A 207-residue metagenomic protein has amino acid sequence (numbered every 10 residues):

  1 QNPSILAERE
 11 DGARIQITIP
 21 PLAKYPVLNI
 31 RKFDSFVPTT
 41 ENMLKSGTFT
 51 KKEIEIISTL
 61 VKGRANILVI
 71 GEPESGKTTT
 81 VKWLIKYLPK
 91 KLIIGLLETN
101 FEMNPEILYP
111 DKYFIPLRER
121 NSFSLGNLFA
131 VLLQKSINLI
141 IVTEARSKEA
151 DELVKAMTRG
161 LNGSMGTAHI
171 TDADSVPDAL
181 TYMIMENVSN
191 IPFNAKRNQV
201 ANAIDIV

Functional and structural regions predicted by a protein language model:
Q1-G63: P-loop NTP-binding catalytic core
A65-I70, W83-A201: Switch/coupling sub-region of P-loop NTPases
P73-E74: The conserved Walker
K77: Conserved lysine of the Walker
I204: Extracellular glycan-modifying ectodomains
